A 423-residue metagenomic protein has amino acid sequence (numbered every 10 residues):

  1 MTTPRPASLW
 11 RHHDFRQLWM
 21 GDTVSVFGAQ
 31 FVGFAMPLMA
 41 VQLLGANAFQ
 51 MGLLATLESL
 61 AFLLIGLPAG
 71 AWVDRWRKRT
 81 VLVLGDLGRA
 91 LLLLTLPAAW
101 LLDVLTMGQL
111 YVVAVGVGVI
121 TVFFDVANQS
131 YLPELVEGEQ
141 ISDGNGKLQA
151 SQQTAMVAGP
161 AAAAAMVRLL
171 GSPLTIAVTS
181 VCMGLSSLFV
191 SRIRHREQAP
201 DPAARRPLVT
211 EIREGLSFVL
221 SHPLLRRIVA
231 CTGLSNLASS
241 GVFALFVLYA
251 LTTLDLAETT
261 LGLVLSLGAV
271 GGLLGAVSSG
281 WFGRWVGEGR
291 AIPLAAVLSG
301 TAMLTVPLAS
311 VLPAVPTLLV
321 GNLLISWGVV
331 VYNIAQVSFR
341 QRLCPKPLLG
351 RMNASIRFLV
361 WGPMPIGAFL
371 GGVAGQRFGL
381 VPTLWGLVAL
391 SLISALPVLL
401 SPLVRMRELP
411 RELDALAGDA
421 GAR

Functional and structural regions predicted by a protein language model:
M1-R423: Alpha-helical transmembrane-bundle signature of multi-pass membrane transport and export proteins
